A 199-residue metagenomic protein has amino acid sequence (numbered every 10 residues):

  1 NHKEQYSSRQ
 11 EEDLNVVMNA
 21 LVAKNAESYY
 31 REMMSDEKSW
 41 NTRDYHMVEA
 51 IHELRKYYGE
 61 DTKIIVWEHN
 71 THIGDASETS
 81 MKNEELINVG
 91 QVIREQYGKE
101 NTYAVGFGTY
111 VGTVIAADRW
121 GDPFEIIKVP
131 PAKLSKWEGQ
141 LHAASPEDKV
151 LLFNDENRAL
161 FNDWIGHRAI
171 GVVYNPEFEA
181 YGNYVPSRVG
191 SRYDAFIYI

Functional and structural regions predicted by a protein language model:
N1-M34, K38-D44, S77, V105-A116: Extended, H/D-rich, highly charged conserved domains that either
N15-N19, Y57-Y58, V173-N175: Short, functional N-terminal and low-complexity linear motifs
N41-K56: A Trp-anchored, charged/polar loop motif used as the substrate-binding/catalytic surface of acyl/ester-handling
R55-G59, R94: N-terminal cationic-hydrophobic initiation segments that often serve targeting/anchoring roles
E60-K63, E100-N101: Short coil/turn segments at beta-strand junctions that form active-site/ligand-binding loops
K63-H69: Beta-strand elements within well-structured catalytic alpha/beta cores of enzymes that handle phosphate/sulfate esters
G74-I199: C-terminal regions of proteins
